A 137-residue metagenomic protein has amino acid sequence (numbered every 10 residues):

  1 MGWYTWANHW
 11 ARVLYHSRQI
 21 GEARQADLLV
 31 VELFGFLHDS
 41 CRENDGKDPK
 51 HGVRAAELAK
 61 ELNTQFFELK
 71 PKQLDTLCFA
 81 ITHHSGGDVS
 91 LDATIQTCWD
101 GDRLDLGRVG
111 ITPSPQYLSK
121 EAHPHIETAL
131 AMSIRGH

Functional and structural regions predicted by a protein language model:
M1-A26, L37, Q65, L69 (+1 more regions): Divalent metal-dependent phosphate-bond-processing catalytic cores, especially two-metal-ion Mg2+/Mn2+ enzymes that act
T5, K47, Q73: Conserved acidic
V13, K50-Q65: An active-site-proximal "capping" alpha-helix that borders the catalytic cofactor pocket
L28-G46, H51, A55, C78-S85 (+1 more regions): His-Asp-centered metal-binding catalytic motifs of divalent-metal-dependent phosphohydrolases/nucleases
G46, A59-K60, H123: Juxtamembrane helix-loop transition sites at the ends of transmembrane segments in multi-pass membrane proteins
K70-C78: Membrane-interface starts of transmembrane alpha-helices
